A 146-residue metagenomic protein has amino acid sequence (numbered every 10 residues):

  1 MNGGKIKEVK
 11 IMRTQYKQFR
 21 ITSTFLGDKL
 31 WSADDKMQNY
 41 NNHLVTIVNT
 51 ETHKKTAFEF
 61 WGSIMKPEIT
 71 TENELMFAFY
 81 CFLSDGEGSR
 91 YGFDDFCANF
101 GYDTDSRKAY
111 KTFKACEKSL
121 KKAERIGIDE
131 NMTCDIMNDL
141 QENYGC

Functional and structural regions predicted by a protein language model:
M1-I11: Short, Lys/Arg-enriched N-terminal segments with co-localized hydrophobic residues within the first ~10-30 amino acids
K17-T22: A short beta-strand micro-motif
F25-C146: Acidic, low-complexity, intrinsically disordered interaction modules
